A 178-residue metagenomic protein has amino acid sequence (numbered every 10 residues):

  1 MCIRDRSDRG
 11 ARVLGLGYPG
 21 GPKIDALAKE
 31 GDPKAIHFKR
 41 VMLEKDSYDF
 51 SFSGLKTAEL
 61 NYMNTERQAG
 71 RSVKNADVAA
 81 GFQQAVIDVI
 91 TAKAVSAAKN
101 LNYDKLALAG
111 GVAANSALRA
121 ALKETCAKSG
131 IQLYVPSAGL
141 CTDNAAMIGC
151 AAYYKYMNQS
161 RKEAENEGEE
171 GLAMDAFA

Functional and structural regions predicted by a protein language model:
M1-I3: Short, small-residue-biased leader/transition segments that mark boundaries at the very start of proteins
D5-P22, S116-R119, K123-E124, T142-A146 (+1 more regions): Active-site histidine-anchored catalytic micro-motif
P19-G21, A69-D77, V135-A138, R161-A164: Flexible, glycine/charged-enriched surface loops at secondary-structure junctions
A26-L106, S116-S129, Y156-Q159, A176: A contiguous, well-structured pocket-lining segment that forms one wall/lid of small-molecule binding clefts in soluble
I90, G111, G149: Residue-level signal for inorganic ion chemistry
L106, K123-M147: Conserved phosphate-binding/catalytic loops in two-lobed NTP-binding clefts
G111-V112, A138: Active-site metal-binding loops of divalent metal-dependent hydrolases
P136-A176: Glycine-rich phosphate-binding/hydrolytic loop that grips phosphoryl groups
